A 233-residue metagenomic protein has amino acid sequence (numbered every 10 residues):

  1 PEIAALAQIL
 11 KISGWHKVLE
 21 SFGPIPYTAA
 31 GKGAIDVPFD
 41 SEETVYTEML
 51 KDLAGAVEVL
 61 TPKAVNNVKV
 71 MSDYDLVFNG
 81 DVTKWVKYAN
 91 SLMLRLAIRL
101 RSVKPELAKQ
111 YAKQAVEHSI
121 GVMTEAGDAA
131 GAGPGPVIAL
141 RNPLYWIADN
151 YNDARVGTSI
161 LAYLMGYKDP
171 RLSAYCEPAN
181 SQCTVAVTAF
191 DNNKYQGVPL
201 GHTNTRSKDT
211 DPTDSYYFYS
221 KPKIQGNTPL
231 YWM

Functional and structural regions predicted by a protein language model:
P1-M233: Structured, solvent-exposed acidic/aromatic patches
